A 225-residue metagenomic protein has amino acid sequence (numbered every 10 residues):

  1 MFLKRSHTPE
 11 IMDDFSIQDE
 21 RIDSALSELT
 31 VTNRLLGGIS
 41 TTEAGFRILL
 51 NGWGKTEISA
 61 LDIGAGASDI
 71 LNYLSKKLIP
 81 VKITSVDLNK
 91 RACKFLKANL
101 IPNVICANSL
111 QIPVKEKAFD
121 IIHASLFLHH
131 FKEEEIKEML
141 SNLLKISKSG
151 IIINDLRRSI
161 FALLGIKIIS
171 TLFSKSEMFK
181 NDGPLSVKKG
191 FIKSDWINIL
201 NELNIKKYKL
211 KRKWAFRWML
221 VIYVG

Functional and structural regions predicted by a protein language model:
M1-S27: N-terminal, positively charged/glycine-rich alpha-helical extensions of SAM-dependent methyltransferases
I17-A44, L49: Class I SAM-dependent methyltransferase Rossmann-like catalytic core, especially the SAM/SAH-binding loop
L61, A67-Q111: Class I SAM-dependent methyltransferase SAM/SAH-binding core
H123: A conserved beta-strand element that flanks and buttresses the S-adenosyl-L-methionine
F131-N142: A short, conserved alpha-helix within the catalytic core of class I
S147-L156: Conserved beta-strand signature within the Rossmann-like core of class I S-adenosyl-L-methionine
L156-L200: C-terminal alpha-helical "lid/dimerization" subdomain adjacent to the S-adenosyl-L-methionine
K189, K193-V224: Conserved Class I S-adenosyl-L-methionine
